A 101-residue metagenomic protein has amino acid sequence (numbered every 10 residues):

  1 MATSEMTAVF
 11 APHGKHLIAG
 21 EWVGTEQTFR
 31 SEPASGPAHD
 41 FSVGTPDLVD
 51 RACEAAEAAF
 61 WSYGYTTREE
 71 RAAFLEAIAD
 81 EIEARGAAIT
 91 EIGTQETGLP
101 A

Functional and structural regions predicted by a protein language model:
M1-Q95: Short, structured beta/alpha segment
L99-A101: Short loop-beta-helix segment that forms the pyridoxal 5′-phosphate
